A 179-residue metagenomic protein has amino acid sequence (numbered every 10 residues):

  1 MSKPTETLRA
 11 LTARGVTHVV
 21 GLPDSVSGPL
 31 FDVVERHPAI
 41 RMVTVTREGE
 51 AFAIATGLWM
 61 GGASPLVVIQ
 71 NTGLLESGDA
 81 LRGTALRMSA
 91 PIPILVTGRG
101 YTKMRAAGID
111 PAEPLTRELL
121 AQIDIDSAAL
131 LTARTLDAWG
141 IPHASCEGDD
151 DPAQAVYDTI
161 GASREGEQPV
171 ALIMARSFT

Functional and structural regions predicted by a protein language model:
M1-T179: Thiamine diphosphate
